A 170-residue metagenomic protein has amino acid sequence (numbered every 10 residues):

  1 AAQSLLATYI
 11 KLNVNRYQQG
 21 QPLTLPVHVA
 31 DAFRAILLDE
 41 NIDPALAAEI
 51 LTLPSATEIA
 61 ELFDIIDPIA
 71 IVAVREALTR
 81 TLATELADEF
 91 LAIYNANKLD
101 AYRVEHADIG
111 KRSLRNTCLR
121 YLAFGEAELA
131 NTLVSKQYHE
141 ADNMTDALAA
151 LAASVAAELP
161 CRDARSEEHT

Functional and structural regions predicted by a protein language model:
A2-E167: Long, ordered, helix-rich scaffold segments
